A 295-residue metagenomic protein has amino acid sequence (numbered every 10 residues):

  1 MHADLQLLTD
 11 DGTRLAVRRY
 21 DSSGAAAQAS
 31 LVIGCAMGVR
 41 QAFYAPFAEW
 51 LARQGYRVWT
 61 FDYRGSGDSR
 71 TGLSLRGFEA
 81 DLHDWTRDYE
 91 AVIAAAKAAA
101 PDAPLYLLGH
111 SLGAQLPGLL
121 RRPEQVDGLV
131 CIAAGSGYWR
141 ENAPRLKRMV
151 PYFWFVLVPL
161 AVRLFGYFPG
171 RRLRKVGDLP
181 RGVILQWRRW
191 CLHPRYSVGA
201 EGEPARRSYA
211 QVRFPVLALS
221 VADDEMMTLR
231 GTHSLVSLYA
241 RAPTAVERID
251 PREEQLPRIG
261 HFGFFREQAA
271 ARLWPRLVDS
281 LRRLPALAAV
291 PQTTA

Functional and structural regions predicted by a protein language model:
M1-S22: N-terminal cap/lid segment of alpha/beta-hydrolase-fold proteins
Q28, I33-V39: Active-site glycine-rich loops that stabilize anionic/oxyanionic intermediates across multiple enzyme folds
Q41-S74: Conserved alpha/beta-hydrolase
E79-A98: Alpha/beta-hydrolase active-site loop
L108-R195: Alpha/beta-hydrolase-fold enzymes
V212, A218-S220: Short beta-strand/loop motif that positions the catalytic acidic residue of the alpha/beta-hydrolase fold
T228-L238: Short alpha-helix in the alpha/beta-hydrolase fold that links the catalytic acid
I249-A295: Catalytic active-site module of serine/aspartate enzymes centered on a nucleophile-bearing elbow/loop
